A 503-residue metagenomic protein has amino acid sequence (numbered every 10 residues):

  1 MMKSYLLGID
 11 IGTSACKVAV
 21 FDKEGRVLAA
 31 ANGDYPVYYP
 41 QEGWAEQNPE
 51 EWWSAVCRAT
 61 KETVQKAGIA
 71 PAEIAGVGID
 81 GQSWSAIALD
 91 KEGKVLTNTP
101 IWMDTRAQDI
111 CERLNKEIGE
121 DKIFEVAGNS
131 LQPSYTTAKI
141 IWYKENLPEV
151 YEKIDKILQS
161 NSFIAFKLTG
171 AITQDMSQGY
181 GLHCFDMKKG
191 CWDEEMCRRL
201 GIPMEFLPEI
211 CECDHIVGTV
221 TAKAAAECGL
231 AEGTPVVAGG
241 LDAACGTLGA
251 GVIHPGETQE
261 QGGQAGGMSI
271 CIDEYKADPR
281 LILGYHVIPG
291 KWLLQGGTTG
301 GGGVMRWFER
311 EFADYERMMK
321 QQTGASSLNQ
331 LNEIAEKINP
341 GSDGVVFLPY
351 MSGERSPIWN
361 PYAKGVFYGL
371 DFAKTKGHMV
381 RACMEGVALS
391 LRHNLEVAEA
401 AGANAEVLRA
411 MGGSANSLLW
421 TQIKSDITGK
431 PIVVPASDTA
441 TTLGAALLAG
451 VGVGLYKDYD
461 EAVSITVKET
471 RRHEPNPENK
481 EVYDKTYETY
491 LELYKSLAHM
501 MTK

Functional and structural regions predicted by a protein language model:
M1-T97, E125, K153, A225-A226 (+5 more regions): N-terminal glycine/serine-rich phosphate-binding loop of ATP-dependent small-molecule kinases, especially carbohydrate
L7-G8, V20, P49, Q108 (+7 more regions): Active-site core segments that coordinate phosphate-bearing ligands/cofactors across diverse enzyme families
G33-Y35, E212, P475: Active-site donor-binding loop signature of nucleotide-sugar glycosyltransferases
P36-Y39, T105-A107, G302-G303: A short local loop/turn or secondary-structure capping micro-motif enriched for an aromatic residue
Q41-E42, V95-N98, D175, L293-L294 (+1 more regions): Short small-residue beta-strand/loop micro-motif enriched in glycine and branched aliphatics
Q65-W102, S130-T136, N161, A165-F185 (+2 more regions): Short beta-strand-loop/turn "lid" adjacent to the catalytic site in phosphate-handling enzymes
